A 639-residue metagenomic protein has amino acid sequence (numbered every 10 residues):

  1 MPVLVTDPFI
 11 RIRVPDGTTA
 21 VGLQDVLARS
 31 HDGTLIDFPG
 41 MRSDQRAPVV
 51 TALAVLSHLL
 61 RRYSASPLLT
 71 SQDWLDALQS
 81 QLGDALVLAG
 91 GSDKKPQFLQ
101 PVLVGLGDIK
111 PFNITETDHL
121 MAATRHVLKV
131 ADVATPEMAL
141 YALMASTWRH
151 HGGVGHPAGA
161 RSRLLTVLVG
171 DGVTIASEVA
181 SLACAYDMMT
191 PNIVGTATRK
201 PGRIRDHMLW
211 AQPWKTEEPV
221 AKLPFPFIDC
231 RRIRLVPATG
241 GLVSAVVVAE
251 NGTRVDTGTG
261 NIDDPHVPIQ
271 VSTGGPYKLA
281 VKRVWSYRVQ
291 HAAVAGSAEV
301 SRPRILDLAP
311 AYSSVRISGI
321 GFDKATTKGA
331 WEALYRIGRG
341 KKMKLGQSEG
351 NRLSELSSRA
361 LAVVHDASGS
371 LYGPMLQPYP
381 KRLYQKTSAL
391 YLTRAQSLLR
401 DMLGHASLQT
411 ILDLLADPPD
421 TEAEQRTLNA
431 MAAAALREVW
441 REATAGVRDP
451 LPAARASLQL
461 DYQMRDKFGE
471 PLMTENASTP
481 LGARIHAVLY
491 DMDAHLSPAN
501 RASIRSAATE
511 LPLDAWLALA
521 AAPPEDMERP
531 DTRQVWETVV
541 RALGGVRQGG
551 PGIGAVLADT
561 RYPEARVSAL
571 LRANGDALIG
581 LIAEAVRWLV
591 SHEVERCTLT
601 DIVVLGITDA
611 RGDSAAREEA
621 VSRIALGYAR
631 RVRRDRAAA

Functional and structural regions predicted by a protein language model:
M1-T124, V133, M144, R149-P480 (+2 more regions): Extended alpha-helical scaffolding segments
K129: Flanking scaffold residues of small Cys/His-coordinated metal-binding clusters
T135-M138: Cys/His-coordinated zinc-binding microdomains
Y141: Gly/Ser/Thr-rich loops at beta-strand to alpha-helix junctions that form or flank small-molecule/cofactor-binding
G152-G153, A477-A542, V546-A639: Basic, alpha-helical nucleic-acid-binding regions used in initiation and control of genome expression
